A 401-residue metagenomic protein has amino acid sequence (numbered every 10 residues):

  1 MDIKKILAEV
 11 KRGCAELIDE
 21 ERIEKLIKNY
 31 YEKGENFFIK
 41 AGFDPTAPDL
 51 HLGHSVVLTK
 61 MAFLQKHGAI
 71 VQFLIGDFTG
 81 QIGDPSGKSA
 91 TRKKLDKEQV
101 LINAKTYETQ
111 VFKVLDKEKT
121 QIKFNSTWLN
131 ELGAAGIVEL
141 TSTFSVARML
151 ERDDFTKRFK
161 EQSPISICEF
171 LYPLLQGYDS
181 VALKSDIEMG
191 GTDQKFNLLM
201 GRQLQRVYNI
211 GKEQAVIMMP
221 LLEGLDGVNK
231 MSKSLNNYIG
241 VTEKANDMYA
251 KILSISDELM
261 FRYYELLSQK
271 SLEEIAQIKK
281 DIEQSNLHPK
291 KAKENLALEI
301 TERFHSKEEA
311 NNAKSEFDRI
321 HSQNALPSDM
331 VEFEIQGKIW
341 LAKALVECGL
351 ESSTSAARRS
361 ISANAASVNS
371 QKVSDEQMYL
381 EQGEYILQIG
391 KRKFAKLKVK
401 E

Functional and structural regions predicted by a protein language model:
M1-K40: Positively charged, low-complexity intrinsically disordered leader regions
C14, K94-K97, L101-M218, E223 (+1 more regions): Divalent-metal (Mg2+/Mn2+/Ca2+)-assisted nucleotide/phosphate chemistry catalytic cores
I18-D19, K123, F333-I335: Short acidic-hydrophobic, aromatic-tinged amphipathic segments that line or gate anion-handling sites
K25-D84, M189-K195, G201: N-terminal catalytic cores of NTP/NDP-binding nucleotidyl/phosphoryl-transfer enzymes
G34-F43, V71, Y172-A182, P289-A292: Short, hydrophobic/aliphatic alpha-helical segments
V57-M61, L174, N197-Q205, I300 (+1 more regions): Buried hydrophobic packing segments
A62, A69, F73-V111: Active-site rim/loop-helix segments in enzyme catalytic domains that contact anionic ligands
L204-E401: Conserved nucleotide- and phosphate/pyrophosphate-binding catalytic cores in adenylate/nucleotidyl-handling enzymes
